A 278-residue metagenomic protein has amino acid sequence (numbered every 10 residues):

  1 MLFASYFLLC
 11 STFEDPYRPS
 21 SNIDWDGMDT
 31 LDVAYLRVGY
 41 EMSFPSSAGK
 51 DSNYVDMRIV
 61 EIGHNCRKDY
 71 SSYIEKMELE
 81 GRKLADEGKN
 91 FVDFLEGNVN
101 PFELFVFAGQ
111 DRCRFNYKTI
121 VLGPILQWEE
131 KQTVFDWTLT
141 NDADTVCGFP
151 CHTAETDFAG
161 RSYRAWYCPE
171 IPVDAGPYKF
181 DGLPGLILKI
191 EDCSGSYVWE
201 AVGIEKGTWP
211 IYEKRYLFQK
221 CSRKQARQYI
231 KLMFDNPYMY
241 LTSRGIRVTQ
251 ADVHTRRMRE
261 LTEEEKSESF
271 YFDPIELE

Functional and structural regions predicted by a protein language model:
L2-A4, L8, R256, S267: N-terminal functional modules and adjacent low-complexity/disordered segments of proteins
F3-P19: Bacterial Sec-dependent signal peptides at the C-terminal "C-region" and cleavage site
D15-E278: Extended soluble regions of mature proteins
